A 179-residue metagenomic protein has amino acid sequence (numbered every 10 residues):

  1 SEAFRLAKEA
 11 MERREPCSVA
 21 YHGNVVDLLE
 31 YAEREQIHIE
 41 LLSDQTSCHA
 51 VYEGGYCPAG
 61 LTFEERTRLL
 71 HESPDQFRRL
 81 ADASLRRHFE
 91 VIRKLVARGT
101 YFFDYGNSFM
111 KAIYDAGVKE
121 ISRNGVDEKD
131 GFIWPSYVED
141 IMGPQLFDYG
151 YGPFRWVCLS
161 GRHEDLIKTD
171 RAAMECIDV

Functional and structural regions predicted by a protein language model:
E2-H49, E53, T67-D178: Phosphate/diphosphate-binding loops
C57-T67: Extended active-site and interfacial segments that coordinate phosphate-rich ligands in large catalytic machineries
